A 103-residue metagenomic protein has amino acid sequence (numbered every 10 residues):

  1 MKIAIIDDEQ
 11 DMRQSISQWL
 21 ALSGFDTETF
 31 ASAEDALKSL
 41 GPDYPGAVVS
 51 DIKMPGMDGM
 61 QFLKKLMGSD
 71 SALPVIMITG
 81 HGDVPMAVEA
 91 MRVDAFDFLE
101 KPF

Functional and structural regions predicted by a protein language model:
K2, Q10-E28: Two-component/phosphorelay signaling modules centered on CheY-like receiver
A4, D43-V49: Active-site beta3 strand of CheY-like receiver
G24-A31, D35-S39: Short hydrophobic/Thr-rich beta-strand motif most characteristic of the beta2 strand and flanking loop of CheY-like
A31-S32, D58-Q61, G82: Acidic catalytic/metal-coordinating carboxylates
E34, K38, M60-A72, E89: Short amphipathic alpha-helix used as the core "switch/output" element in two-component signaling
M54: Receiver (REC) domain active-site loop signature in two-component systems and cognate sites in sensor histidine kinases
